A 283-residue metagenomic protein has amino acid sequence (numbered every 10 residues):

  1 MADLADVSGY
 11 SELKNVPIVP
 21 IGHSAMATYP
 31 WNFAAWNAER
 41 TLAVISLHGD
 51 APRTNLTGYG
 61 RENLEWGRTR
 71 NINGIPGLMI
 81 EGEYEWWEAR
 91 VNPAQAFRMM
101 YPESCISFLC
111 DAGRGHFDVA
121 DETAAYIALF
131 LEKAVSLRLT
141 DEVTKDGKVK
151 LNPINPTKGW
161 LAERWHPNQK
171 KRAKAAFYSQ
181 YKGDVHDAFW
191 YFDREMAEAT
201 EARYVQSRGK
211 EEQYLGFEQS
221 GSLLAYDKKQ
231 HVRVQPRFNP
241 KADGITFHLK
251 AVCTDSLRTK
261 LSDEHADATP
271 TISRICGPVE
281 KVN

Functional and structural regions predicted by a protein language model:
M1-A25, A35-T41: Gly/Ser-rich "nucleophile elbow"/oxyanion-hole loop immediately N-terminal to the catalytic nucleophile in hydrolases
M1-S8, N92-A96, E132: Short, well-ordered amphipathic alpha-helices
S8-S11, A34-A35, W66-T69, F97: Short, flexible, glycine/charge-rich loop motifs used to bind or transfer phosphoryl groups or to couple energy/partner
E12-I18, W66-G74, D267-T271, I275-C276: Glycine-rich, flexible loop segments associated with nucleotide phosphate handling
Y29-F33: Hydrolases whose catalytic domains are alpha/beta-hydrolase-1, hotdog thioesterase, or metallo-beta-lactamase-like
L42-A128: The feature captures the conserved acid-bearing segment of alpha/beta-hydrolase catalytic domains
S104, A112-T269, C276: Alpha/beta-hydrolase-fold serine-hydrolase catalytic core, especially in secreted/extracellular enzymes
P278-V282: Secondary-structure capping and domain/repeat boundary segments
